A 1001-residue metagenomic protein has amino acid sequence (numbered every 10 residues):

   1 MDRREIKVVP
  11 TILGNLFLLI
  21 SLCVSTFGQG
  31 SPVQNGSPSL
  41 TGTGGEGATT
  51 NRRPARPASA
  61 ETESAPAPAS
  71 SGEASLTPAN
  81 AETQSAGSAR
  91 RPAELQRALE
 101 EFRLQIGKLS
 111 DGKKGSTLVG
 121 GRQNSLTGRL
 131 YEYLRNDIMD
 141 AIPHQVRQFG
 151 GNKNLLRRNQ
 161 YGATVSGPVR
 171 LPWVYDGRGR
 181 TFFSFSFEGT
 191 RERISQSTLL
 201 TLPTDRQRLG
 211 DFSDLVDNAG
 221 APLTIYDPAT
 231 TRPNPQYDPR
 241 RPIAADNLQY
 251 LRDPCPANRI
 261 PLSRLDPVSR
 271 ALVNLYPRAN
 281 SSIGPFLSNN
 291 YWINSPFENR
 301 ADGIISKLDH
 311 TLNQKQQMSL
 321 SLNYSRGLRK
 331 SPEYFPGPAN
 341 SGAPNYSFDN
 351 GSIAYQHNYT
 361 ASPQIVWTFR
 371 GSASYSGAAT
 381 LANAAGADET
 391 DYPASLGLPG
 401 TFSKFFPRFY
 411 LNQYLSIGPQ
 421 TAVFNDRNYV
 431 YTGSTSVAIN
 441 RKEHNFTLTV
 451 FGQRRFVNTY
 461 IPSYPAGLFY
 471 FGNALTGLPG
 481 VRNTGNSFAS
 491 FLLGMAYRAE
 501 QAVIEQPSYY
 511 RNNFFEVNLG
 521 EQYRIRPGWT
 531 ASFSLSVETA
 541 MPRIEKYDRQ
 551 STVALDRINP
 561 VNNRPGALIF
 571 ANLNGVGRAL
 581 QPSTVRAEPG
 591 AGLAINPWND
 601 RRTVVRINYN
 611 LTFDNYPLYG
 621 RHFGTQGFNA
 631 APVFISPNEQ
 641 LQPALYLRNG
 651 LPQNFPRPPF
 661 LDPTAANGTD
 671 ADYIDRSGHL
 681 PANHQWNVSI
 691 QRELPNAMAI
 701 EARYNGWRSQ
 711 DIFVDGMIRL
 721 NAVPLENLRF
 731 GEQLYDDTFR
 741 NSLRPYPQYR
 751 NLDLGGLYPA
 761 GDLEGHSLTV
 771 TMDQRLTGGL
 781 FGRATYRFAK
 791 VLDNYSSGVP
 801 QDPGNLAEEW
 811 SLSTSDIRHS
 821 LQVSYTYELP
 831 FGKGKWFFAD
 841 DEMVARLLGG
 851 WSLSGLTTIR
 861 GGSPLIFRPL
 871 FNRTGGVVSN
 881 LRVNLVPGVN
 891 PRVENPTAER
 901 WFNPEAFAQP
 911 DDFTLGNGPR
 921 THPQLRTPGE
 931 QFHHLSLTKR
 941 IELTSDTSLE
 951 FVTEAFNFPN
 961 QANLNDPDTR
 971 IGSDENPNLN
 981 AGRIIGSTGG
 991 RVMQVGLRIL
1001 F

Functional and structural regions predicted by a protein language model:
M1-P10: N-terminal secretory signal peptides that target proteins for export/translocation
V9-P10, L19, N518, D773: Intrinsically disordered, low-complexity repeat tracts enriched in Pro/Ser/Thr
I12-S25: Bacterial N-terminal signal peptides
Q29-E894, G916-F1001: Short acidic-glycine motifs
E899-G916: Flexible internal linker/loop segments at domain or repeat junctions
